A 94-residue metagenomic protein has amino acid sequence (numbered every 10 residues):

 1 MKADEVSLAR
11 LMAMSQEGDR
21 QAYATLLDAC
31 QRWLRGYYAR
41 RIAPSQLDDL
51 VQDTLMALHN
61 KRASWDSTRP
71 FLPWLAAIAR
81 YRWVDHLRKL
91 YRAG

Functional and structural regions predicted by a protein language model:
M1-E17, Q21-D28, L87-G94: Intrinsic, short, N-terminal disordered tails of RNA polymerase sigma-factor systems
K2, Q16-T25, R35-D53, S64: Short, charged helix-capping/linker segments at alpha-helix termini
S7-M14, D53, A57, K61: Solvent-exposed, amphipathic alpha-helical segments
M12-A13, R35, A39, A76 (+1 more regions): Solvent-exposed, non-membrane alpha-helical residues enriched in polar/charged side chains
L26-C30, L34, A79: Hydrophobic/aromatic residues within well-ordered alpha-helical segments
D49-M56, R69-Y81: Structural recognition of an alpha-helix C-terminal capping motif at a helix-to-coil junction
N60-S67, A77-G94: Arg/Lys-rich amphipathic alpha helix in sigma70-family domain 2
